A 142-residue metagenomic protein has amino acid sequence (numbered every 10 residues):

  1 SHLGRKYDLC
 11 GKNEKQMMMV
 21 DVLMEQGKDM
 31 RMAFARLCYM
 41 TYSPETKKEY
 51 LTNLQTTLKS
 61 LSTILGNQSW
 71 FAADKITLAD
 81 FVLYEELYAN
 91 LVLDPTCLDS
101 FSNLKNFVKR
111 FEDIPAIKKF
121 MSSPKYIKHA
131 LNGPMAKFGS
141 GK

Functional and structural regions predicted by a protein language model:
S1-S62, S69, K75, K137-K142: GST-like domain detector, emphasizing the conserved glutathione-binding G-site in the N-terminal thioredoxin-like
V20, F71-S100, L104-F111, M121: GST superfamily/GST-like fold recognition
D29-M30, N67, F71, I117-K118 (+1 more regions): A general structural signal for well-ordered secondary-structure junctions
F34, C38, L65, D94 (+2 more regions): Short, flexible helix/strand-to-coil boundary loops that buttress conserved ligand/catalytic motifs in alpha/beta
M40-K47, K105-F107, K125-N132: Short alpha-helical linear motifs
S62-T63, K109: A residue-level structural signature of the nucleotidyltransferase/glycosyltransferase Rossmann-like core
I114: C-terminal active-site-capping segments
I117-K142: C-terminal helix/juxtamembrane-tail motif
